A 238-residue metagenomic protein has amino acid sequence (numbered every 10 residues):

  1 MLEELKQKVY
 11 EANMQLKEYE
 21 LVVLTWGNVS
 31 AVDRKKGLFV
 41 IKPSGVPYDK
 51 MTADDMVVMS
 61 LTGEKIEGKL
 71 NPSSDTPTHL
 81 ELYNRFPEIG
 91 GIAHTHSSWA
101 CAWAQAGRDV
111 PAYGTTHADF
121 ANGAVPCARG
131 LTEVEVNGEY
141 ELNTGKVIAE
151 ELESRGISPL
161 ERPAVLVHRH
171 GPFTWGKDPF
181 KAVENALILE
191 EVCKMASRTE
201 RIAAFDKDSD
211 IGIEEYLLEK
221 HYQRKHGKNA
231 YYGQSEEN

Functional and structural regions predicted by a protein language model:
M1-N238: Glycine-rich flexible loops
